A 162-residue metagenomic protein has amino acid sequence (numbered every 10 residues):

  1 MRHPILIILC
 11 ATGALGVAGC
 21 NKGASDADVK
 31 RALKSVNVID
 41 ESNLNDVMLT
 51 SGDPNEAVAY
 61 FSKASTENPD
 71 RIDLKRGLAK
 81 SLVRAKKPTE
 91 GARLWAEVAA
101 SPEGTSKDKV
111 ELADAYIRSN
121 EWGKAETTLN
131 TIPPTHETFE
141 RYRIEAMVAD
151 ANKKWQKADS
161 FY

Functional and structural regions predicted by a protein language model:
C20-G77, S81-A85, R93: N-terminal leader/linker segments that initiate helical-solenoid repeat arrays
P69, E103, H136-E137: Short coil turns that delineate tetratricopeptide repeat
L74, D108, R141-Y142: TPR alpha-solenoid repeat register
G77, E111, I144-E145: Canonical tetratricopeptide repeat
R84, R118-S119, A151-N152: Register position in tetratricopeptide repeats
